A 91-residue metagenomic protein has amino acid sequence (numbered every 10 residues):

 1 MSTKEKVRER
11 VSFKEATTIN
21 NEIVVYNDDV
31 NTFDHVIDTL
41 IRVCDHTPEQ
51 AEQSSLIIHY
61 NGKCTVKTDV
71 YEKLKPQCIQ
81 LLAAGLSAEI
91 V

Functional and structural regions predicted by a protein language model:
M1-V91: Terminal domain-initiation and capping elements
